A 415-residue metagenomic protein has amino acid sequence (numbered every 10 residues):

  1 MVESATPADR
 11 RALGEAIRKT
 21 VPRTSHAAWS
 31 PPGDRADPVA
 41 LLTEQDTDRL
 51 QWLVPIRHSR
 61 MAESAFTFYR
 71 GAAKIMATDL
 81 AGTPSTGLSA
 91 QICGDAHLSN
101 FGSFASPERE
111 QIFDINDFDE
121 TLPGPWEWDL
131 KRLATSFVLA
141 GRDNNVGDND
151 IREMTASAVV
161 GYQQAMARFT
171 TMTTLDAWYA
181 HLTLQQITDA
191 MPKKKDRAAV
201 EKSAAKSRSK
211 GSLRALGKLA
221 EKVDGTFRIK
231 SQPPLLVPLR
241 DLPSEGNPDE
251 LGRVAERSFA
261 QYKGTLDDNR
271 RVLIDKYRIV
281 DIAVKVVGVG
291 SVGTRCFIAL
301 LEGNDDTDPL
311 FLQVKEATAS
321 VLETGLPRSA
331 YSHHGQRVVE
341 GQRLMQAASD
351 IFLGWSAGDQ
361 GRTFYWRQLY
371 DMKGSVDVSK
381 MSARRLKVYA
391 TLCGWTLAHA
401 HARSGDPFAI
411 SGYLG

Functional and structural regions predicted by a protein language model:
M1-S4, D143: Short intrinsically disordered, low-complexity coil segments enriched in acidic
E3, A8-R11: Basic, amphipathic N-terminal segments
R10-A16, T20-R23, G33, D37-C93 (+2 more regions): Conserved ATP-binding subdomain of kinase catalytic cores across diverse folds
Q185-A255: Long, low-complexity segments enriched in small/aliphatic residues
